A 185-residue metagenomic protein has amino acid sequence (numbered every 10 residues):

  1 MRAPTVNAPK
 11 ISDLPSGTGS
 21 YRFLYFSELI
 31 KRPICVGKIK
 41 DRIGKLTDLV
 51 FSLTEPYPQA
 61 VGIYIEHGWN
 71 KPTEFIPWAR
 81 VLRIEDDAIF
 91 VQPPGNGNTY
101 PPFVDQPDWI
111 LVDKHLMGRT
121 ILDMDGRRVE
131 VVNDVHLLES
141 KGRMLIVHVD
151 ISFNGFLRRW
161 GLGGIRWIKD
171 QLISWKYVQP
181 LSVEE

Functional and structural regions predicted by a protein language model:
M1-E185: Peripheral interaction segments used for macromolecular assembly
